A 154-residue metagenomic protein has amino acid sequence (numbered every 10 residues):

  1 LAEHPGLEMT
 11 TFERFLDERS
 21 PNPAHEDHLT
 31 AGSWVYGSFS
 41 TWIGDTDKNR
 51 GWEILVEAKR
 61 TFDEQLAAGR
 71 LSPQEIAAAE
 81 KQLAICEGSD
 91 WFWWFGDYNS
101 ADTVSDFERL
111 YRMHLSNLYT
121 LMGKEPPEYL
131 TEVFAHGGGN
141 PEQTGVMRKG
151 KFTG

Functional and structural regions predicted by a protein language model:
L1-G154: Active-site and substrate-binding clefts of carbohydrate-active enzymes
